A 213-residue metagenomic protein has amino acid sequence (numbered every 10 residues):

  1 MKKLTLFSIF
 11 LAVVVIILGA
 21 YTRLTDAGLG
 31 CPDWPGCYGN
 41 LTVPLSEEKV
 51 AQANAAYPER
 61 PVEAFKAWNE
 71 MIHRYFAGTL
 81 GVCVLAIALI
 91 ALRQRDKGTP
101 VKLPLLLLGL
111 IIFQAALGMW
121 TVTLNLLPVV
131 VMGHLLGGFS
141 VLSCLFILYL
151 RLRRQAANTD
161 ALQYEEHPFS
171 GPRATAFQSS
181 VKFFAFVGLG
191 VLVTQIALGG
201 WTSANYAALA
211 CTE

Functional and structural regions predicted by a protein language model:
K3-T5, G98-L108, V181, A185: Membrane-interfacial loop-to-transmembrane alpha-helix junctions, especially the N-terminal start
L4-P35, V191-T202: N-terminal signal-anchor transmembrane alpha helix
L24-E70, A208-E213: Extracytosolic (periplasmic/ER-lumenal) interhelical loops and adjacent juxtamembrane/interface segments of multi-pass
L80-A86, G138-Q155: Hydrophobic cores of alpha-helical transmembrane segments in multi-pass inner/ER membrane proteins, independent
A91-L105, P172-A174, S179: Membrane-interface helix-loop-helix junctions at transmembrane boundaries of multi-pass membrane enzymes, predominantly
L124-G137: Non-cytosolic membrane-interface motifs at loop->transmembrane helix junctions
R154-F183: Intrinsic disorder/low-complexity segments
A197-E213: Membrane-interfacial catalytic/cofactor-binding modules of polytopic membrane enzymes
